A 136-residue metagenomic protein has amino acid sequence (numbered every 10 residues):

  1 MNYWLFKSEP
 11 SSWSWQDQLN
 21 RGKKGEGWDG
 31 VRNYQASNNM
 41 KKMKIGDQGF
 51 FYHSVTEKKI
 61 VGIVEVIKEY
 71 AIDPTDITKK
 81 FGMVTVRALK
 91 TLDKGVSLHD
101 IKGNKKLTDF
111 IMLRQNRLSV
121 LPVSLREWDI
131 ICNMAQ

Functional and structural regions predicted by a protein language model:
M1-M43, E127, A135-Q136: Compositionally biased, charged N-terminal/linker segments
L5-K7, F51-Y52, I63: Short, conserved beta-strand edge motifs with alternating hydrophobic and charged residues
S14-Q16, K58-I60, P74: Short acidic/glycine-rich loop or secondary-structure boundary segments that cap or lie
D17, G95-I101, C132-M134: Short, charged, solvent-exposed linker or helix-capping segments at domain edges/interfaces that act as flexible hinges
Y52-K58: Short, charged beta-turn/beta-strand-edge "cap" motif at the junction between a beta-strand and an adjacent loop
V61-L121: Aromatic- and Lys/Arg-enriched surface recognition patch
